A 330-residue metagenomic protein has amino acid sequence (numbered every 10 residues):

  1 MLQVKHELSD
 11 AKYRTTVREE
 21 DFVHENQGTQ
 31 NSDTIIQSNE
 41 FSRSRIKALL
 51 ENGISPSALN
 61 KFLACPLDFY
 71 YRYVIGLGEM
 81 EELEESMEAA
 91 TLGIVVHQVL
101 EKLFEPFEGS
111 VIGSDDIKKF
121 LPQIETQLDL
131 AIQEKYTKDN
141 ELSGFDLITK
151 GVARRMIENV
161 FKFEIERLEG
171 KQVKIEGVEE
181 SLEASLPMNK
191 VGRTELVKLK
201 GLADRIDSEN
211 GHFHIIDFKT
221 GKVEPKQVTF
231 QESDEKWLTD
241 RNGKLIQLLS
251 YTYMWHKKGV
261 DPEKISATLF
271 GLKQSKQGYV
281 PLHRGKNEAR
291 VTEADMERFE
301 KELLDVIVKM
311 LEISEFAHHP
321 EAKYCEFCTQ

Functional and structural regions predicted by a protein language model:
M1-Q330: RecB-family 4Fe-4S metal-dependent nuclease core
